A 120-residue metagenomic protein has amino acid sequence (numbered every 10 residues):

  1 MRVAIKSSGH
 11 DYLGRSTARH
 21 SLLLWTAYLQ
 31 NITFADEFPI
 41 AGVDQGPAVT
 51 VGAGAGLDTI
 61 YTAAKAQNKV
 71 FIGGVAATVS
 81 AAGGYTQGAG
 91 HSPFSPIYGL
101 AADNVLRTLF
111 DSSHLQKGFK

Functional and structural regions predicted by a protein language model:
M1-K120: FAD-binding core of FAD-dependent oxidoreductases, characterized by glycine-rich FAD pyrophosphate-binding loops
